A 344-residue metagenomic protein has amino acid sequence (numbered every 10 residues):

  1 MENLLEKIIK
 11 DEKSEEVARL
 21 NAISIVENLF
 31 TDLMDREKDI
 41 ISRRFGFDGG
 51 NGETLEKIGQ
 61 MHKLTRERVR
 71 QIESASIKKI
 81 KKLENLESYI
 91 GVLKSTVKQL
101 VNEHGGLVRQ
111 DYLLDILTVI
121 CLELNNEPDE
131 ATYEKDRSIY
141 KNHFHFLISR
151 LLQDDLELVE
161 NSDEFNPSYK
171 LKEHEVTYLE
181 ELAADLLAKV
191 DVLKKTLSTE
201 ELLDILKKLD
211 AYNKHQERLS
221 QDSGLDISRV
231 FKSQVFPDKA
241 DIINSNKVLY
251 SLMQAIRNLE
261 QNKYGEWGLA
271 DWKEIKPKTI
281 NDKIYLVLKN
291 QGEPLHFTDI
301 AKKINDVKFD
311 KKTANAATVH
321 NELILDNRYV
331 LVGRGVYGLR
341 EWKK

Functional and structural regions predicted by a protein language model:
M1-K344: C-terminal non-catalytic scaffold/interaction domains in large multidomain proteins
